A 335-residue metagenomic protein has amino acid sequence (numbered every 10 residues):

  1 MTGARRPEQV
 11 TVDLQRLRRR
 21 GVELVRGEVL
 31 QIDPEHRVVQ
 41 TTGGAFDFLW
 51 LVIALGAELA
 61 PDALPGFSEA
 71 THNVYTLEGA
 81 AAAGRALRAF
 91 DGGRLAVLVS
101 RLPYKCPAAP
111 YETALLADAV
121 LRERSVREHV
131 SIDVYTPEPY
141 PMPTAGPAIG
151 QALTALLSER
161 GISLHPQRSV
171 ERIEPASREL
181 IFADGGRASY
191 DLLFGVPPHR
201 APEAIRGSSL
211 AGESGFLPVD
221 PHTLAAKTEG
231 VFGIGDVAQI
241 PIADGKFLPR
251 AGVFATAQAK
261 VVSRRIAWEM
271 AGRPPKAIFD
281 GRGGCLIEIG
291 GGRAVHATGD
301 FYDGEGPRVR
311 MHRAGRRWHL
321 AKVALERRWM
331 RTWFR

Functional and structural regions predicted by a protein language model:
M1-D47, A145-S163: N-terminal Rossmann-like dinucleotide/flavin-binding domain of flavoprotein oxidoreductases that bind FAD/FMN
M1-E23, R101-P147: Beta1-alpha1 glycine-rich phosphate/pyrophosphate-binding loop at the start of Rossmann-like nucleotide-binding domains
V22-E112, L116-S125, F194: FAD-binding core/adjacent interface of flavoenzyme oxidoreductases
V25-E28, D33-P34, T136, L164-R168 (+2 more regions): Short loop/edge segments at beta-strand edges and connector loops that shape dinucleotide/nucleotide cofactor-binding
F67-D91, I181, R187-L192, V196-A257: FAD-site-proximal beta/loop scaffold in flavoenzymes
R94, H129-D133, G230: Residues at the starts of beta-strands that form the adenosine-phosphate
I234-G281, L286-I287: A conserved FAD-binding loop/helix module that cradles the flavin
V295-R335: C-terminal auxiliary extensions adjacent to catalytic cores
